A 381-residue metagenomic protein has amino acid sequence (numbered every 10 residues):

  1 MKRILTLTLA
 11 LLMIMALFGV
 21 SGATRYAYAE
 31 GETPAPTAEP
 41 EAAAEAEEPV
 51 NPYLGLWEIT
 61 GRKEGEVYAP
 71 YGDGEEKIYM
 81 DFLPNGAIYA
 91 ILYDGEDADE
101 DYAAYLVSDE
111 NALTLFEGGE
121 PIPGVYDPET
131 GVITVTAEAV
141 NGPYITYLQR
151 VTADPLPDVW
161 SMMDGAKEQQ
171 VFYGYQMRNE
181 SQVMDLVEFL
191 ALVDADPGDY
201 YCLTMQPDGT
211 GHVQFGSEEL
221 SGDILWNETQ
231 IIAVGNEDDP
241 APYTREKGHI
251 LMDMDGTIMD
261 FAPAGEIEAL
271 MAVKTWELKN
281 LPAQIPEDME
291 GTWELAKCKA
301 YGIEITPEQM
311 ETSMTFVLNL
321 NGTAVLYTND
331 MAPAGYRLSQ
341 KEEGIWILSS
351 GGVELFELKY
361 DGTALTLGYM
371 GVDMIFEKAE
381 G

Functional and structural regions predicted by a protein language model:
M1-L9: Positively charged n-region of N-terminal signal peptides that target proteins for export
L9, M13-L17: Hydrophobic core
L17-T37: Sec-dependent signal peptide cleavage junction
E32-E48: Short N-terminal segments immediately surrounding and downstream of signal-peptide cleavage
A43-E58, Q149-G174, Q206, E268-E294: N-terminal helix-cap/turn-to-beta initiation motif at the start of protein domains
E58-G65, A87-Y93, M163-E168, G174-V183 (+1 more regions): Generic short beta-strand segments
R62-K77, L83-I145, V187-T257, C298-I375: Contiguous, well-ordered beta-strand patches that form the walls/edges of small beta-barrel/beta-sandwich domains
A379-G381: Short, solvent-exposed mixed-charge patches
